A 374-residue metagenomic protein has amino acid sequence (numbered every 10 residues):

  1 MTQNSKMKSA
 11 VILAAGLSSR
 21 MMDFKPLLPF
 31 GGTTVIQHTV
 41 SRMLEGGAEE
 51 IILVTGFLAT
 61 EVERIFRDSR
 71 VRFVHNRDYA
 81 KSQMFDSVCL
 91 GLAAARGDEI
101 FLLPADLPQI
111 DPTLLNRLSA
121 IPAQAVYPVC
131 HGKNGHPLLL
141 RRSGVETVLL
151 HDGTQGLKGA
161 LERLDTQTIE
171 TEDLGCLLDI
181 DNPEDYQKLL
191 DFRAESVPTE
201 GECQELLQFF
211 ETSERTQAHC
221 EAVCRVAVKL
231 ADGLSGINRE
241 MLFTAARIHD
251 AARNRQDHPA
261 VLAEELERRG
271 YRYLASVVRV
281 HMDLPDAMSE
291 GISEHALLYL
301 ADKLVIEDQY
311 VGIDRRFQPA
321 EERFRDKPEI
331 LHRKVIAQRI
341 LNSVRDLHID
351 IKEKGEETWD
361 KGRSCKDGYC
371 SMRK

Functional and structural regions predicted by a protein language model:
M1-D23: N-terminal nucleotide-binding beta1-loop-alpha1 segment
S18, P108-Q109, L304: A short, conserved beta-strand element in the Rossmann-like catalytic core that flanks the donor/metal-binding loop
Q37-E99: Conserved N-terminal catalytic core of the sugar/cofactor nucleotidyltransferase
A80-T147: Conserved beta-loop-beta/alpha segment of the NTase-like Rossmann-fold superfamily that binds/positions NTPs
D152-E202: Conserved alpha/beta core of the MobA/IspD/sugar-nucleotide pyrophosphorylase nucleotidyltransferase superfamily
C176-N182, L189-D191, E195-P198, K327-K374: Charged phosphate-binding loop/patch that engages nucleotide di/tri-phosphates or the phosphate backbone of nucleic
E200-C220, A245-A252: Active-site flanking loop/helix segments enriched in acidic
F209, A231-F324: Divalent metal-dependent catalytic cores for phosphoryl transfer on phosphate-bearing substrates
